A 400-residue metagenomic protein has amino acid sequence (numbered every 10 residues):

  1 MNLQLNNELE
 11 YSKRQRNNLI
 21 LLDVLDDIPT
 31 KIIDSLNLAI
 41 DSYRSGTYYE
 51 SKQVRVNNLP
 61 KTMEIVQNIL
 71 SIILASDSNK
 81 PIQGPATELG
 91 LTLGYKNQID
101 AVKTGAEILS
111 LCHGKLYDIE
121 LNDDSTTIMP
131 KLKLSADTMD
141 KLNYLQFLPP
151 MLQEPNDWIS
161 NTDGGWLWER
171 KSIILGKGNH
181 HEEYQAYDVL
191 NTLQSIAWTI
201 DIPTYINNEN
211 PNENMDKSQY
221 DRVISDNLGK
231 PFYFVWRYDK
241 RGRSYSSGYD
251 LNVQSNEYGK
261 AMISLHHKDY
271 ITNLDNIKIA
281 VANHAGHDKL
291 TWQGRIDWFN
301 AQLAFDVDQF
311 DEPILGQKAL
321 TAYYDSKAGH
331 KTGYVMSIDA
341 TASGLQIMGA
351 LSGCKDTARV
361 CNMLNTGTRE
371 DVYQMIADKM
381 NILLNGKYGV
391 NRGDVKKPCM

Functional and structural regions predicted by a protein language model:
M1-M400: Non-catalytic nucleic-acid-binding interfaces of large nucleic-acid enzymes and RNP effectors
